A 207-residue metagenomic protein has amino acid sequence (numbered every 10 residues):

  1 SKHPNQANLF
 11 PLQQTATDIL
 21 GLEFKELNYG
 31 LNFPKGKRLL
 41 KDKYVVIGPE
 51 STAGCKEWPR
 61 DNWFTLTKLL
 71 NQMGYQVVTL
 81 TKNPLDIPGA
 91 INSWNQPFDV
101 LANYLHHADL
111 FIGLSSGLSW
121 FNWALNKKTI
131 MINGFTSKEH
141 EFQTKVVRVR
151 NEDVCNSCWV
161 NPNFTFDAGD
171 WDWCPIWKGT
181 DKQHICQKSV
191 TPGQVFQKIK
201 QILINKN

Functional and structural regions predicted by a protein language model:
S1-N207: Catalytic machinery of carbohydrate-active enzymes, primarily nucleotide-sugar-dependent glycosyltransferases
